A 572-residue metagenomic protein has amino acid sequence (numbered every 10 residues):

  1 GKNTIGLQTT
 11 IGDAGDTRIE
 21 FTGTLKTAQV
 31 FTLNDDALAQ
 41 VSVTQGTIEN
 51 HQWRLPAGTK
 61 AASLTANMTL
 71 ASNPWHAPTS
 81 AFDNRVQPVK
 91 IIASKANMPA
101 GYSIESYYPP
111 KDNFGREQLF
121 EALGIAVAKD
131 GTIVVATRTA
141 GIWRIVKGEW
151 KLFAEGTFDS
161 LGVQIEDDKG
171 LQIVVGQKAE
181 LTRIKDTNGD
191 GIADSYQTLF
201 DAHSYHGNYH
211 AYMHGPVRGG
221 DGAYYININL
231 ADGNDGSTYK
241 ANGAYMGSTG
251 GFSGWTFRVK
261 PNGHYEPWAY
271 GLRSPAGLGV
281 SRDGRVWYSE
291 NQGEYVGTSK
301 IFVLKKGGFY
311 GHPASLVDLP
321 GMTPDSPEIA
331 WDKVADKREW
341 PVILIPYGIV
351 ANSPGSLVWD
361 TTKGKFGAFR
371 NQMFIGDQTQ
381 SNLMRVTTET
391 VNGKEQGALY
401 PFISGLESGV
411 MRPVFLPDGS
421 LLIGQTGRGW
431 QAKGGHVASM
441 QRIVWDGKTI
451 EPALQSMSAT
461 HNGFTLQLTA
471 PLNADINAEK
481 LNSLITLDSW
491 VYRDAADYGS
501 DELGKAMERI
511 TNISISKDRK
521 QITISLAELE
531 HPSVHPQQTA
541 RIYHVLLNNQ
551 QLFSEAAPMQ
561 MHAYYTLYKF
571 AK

Functional and structural regions predicted by a protein language model:
K2-D16, D446-A474, L481: Surface beta-strand/loop "capping" patches
G15-A37, H544: Surface-exposed beta-strand/loop patches in extracellular or lumenal glycoproteins
A28-Q45, S483-W490: Solvent-exposed beta-hairpin/edge-strand motifs
D35-V86: Extended acidic/polar, glycine-enriched regions that form or flank non-catalytic beta-rich accessory modules
T47-S63, I515-A540: A surface-exposed beta-strand-loop module
N73-E451, A474: Beta-propeller domains with acidic blade repeats across secreted/periplasmic ectodomains and cytosolic WD/CNH propellers
P74-H76, G447-L454, N473, L546-K572: Acidic, Ser/Thr/Gly/Pro-rich low-complexity segments and short DxT(G/T)-type signature motifs
L466-N512, V545-L552, M561: Short, surface-exposed alpha-helix to beta-strand junction/turn motifs within ectodomains of secreted and cell-envelope
